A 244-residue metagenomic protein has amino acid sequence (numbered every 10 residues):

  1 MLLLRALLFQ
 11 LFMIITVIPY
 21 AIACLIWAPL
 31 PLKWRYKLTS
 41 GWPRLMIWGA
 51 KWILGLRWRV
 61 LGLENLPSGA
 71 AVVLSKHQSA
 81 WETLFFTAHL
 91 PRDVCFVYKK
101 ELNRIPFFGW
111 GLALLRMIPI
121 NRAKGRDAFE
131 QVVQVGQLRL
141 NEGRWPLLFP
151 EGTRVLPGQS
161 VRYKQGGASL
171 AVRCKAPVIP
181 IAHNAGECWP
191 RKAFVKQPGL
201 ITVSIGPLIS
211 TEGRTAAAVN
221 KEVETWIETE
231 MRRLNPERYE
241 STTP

Functional and structural regions predicted by a protein language model:
M1-A28, E64, A218-P244: Membrane-interfacial terminal anchoring regions of lipid-handling membrane enzymes
A21-R44, K51-I53, L61, S68-G125: Catalytic core of membrane glycerolipid acyltransferases/transacylases, capturing the structured, soluble-facing
I47, F86, G109, G136-Q137 (+1 more regions): Short amphipathic alpha-helical segments and helix-helix/interface helices
A50-K51, L112, R139, A171: A generic structural signal for well-ordered alpha-helical segments
W58-V60, V203: Generic structural signal for residues in well-ordered beta-strands
G62-L66, V135-L138: Short amphipathic alpha-helix with an adjacent loop that forms part of the alpha/beta core around
F129-P244: Non-catalytic C-terminal accessory region of glycerolipid acyltransferases and related lyso-lipid remodeling enzymes
